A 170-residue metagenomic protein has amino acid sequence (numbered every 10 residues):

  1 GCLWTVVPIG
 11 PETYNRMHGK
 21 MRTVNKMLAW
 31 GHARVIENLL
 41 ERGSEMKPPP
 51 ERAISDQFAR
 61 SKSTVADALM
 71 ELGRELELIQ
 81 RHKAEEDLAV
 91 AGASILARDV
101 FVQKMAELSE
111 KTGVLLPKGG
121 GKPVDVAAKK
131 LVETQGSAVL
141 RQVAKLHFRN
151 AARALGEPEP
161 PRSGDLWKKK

Functional and structural regions predicted by a protein language model:
G1-K170: RNase H-like, Mg2+-dependent phosphodiesterase core, and more generally RNA phosphate-backbone-engaging helix-loop
